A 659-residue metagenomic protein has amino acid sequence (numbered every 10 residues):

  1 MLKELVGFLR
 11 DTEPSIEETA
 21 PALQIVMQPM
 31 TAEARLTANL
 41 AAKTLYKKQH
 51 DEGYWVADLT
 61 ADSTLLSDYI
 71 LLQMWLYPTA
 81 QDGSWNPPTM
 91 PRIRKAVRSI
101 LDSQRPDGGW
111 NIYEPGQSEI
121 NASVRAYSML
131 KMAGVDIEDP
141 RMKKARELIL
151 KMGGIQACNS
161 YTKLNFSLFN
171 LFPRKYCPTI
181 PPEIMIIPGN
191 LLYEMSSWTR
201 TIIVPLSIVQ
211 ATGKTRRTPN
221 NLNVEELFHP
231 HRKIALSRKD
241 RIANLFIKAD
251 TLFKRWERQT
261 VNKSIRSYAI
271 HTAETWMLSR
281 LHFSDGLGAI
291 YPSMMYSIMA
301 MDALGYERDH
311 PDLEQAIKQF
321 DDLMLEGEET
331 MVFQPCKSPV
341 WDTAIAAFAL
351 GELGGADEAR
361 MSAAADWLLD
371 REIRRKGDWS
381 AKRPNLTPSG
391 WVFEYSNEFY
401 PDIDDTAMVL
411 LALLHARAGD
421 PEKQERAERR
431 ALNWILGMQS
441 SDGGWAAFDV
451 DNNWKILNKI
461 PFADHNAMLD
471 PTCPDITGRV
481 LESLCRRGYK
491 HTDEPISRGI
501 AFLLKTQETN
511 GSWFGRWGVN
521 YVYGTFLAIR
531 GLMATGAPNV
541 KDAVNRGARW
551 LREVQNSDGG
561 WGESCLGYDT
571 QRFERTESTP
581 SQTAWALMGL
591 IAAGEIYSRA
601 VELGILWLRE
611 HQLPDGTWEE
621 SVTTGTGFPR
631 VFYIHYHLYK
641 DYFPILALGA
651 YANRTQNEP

Functional and structural regions predicted by a protein language model:
M1-P659: Preference for long, amphipathic alpha-helical scaffolds in soluble/luminal domains and all-alpha bundles
